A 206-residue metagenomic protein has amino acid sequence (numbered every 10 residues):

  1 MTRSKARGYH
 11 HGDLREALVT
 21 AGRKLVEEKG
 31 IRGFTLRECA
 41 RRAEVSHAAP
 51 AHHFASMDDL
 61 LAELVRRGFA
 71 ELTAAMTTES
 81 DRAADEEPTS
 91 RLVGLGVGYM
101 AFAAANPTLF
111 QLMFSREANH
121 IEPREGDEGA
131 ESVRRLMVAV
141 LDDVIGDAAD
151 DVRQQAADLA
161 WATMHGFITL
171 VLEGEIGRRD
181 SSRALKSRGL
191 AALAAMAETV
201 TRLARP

Functional and structural regions predicted by a protein language model:
M1-D13, G177, R202-P206: N-terminal intrinsically disordered/low-complexity leader segments
A17, A21, L25-D59, E63: Helix-turn-helix
L18-V26, G68, L72, Y99: Short hydrophobic clusters on alpha-helical segments that form packing/core surfaces in small helical domains
V26, L61-G68, M76, M113 (+1 more regions): Alpha-helical DNA-contacting segments of helix-turn-helix folds
T77, H120-G146, Q154-L159, R183-A197: Amphipathic alpha-helical packing segments from all-alpha helical-bundle domains
T77-L109, E131, A157-A160: Hydrophobic alpha-helical connector segments
A104-I121, T169-G177: Amphipathic alpha-helical segments used for helix-helix packing
W161-R179, A195-P206: Amphipathic C-terminal alpha-helical segment
